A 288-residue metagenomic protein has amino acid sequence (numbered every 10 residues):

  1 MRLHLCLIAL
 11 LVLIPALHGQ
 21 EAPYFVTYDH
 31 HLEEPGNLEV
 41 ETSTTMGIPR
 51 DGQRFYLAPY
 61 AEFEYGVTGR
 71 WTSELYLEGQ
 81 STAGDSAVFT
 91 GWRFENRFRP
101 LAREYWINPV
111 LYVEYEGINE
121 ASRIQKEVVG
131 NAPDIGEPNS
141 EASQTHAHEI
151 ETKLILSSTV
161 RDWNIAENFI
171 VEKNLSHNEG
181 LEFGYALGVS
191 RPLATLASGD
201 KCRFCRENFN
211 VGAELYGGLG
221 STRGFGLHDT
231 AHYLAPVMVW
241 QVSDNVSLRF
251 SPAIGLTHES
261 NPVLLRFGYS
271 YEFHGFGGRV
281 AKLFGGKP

Functional and structural regions predicted by a protein language model:
H4-I14: Bacterial N-terminal signal peptides
G19-P288: Transmembrane beta-barrel domains of Gram-negative outer membranes and organellar outer membranes
